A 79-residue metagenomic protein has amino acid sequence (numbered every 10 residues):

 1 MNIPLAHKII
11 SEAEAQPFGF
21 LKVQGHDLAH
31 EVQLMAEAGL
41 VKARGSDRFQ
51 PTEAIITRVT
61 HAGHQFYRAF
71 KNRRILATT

Functional and structural regions predicted by a protein language model:
M1-H26, K71: Short amphipathic alpha-helical interface segments
I3-A6, L28-H30, L34, F49 (+2 more regions): A composition-biased, non-transmembrane "mature-region" signal
A13, M35, G39, Y67-F70: Generic structural signal for hydrophobic core residues of well-folded globular domains
P17-G19, T52-I55: Generic structural motif recognizing short loop/turn segments at the entrances and edges of beta-strands
K22-A43, A54: Short amphipathic alpha-helical interaction segments
G45-D47: Short, low-complexity Ser/Thr-rich regulatory SLiMs
A54-T79: Short, amphipathic alpha-helical interaction segments positioned at domain boundaries
